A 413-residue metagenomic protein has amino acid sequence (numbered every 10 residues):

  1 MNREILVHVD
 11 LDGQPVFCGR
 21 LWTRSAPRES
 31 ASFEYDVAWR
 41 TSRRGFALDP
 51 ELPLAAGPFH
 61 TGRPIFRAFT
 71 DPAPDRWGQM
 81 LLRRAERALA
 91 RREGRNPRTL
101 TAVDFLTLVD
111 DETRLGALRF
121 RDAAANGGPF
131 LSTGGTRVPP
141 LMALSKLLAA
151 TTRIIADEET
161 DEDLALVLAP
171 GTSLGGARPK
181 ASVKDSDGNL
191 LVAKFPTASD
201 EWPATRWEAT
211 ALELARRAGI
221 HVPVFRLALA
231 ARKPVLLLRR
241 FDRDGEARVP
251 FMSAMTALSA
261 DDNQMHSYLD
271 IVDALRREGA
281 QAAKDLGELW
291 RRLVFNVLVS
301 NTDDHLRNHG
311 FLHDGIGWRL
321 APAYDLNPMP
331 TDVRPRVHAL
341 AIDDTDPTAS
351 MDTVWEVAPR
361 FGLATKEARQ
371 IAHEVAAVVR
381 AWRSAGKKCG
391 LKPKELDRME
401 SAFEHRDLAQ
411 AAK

Functional and structural regions predicted by a protein language model:
M1-L306, G310-K413: Phosphate/dinucleotide-binding and metal-coordinating scaffold of catalytic cores in nucleotide-dependent enzymes
